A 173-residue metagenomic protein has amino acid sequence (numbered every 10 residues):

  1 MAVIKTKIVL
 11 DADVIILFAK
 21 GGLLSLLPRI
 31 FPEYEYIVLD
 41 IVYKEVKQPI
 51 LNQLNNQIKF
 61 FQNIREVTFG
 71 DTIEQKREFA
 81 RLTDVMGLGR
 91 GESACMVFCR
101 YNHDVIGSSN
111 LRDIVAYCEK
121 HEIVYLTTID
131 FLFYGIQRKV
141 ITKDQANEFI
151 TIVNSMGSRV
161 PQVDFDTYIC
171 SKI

Functional and structural regions predicted by a protein language model:
K5-L10, K20-G22, L26-D71, I129-F133: PIN/NYN-family metal-dependent endoribonuclease catalytic core
D11, V38-D40, L88-G89, G107-L111 (+1 more regions): Histidine- and aromatic-rich ligand-binding microenvironments
V14, V42, C95, D113-I114: Alpha-helix capping/helix-boundary segments
F18-L26, V115-H121: Short active-site loop/helix that positions an aromatic residue
I64-V85: Acidic catalytic patch
G89-V105, D113, Y134, F149: Acidic, metal-associated active-site segment
I114-I173: Acidic, PIN/NYN-like endoribonuclease modules and their adjacent C-terminal/linker elements
